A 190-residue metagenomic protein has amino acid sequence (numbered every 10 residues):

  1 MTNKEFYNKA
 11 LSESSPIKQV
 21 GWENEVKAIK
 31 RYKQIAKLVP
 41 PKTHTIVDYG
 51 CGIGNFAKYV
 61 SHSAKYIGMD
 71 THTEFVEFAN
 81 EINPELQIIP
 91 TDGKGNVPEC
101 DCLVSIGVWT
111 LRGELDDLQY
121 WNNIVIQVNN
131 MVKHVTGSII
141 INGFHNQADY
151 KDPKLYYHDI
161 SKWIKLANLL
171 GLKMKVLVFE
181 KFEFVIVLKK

Functional and structural regions predicted by a protein language model:
M1-L38: Conserved class I S-adenosyl-L-methionine
T43-G52: Conserved class I S-adenosyl-L-methionine
I53-Q87: Class I SAM-dependent methyltransferase SAM/SAH-binding core
G95-L103: A short acidic, Gly/Pro-enriched loop at the edge of an enzyme's catalytic core that lines a small-molecule cofactor
C102-W121: A short SAM/SAH-binding and catalytic strip from SAM-dependent methyltransferases
V135-F144: Conserved beta-strand signature within the Rossmann-like core of class I S-adenosyl-L-methionine
K154-L170: Short alpha-helix
V178-K190: Core SAM-dependent methyltransferase catalytic element
